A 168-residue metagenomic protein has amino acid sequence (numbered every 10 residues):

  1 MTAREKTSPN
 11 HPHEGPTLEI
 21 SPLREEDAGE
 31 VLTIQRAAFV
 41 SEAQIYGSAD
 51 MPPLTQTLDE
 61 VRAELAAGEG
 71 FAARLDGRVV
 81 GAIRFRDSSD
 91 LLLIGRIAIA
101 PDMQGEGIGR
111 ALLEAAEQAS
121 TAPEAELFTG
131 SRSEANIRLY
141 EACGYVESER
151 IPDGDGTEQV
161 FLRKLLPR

Functional and structural regions predicted by a protein language model:
L18-T33: A short beta-loop-alpha structural element at the N-terminal edge of CoA-dependent acyl/N-acetyltransferase catalytic
T33-V61: Conserved GNAT-fold acetyl-CoA-binding loop/helix
L58-A72: A short helix-loop-beta-strand connector motif used in the catalytic cores of GNAT acetyltransferases and, in some
A72, I97-Q104, T129-S131: A short, internal acetyl-CoA/4′-phosphopantetheine-binding micro-motif in the GNAT/acyltransferase core
A72, R78-R86, L91-A98: Conserved beta-strand in the GNAT
I99, G105-Q118, R138-A142: Conserved acetyl-CoA-binding loop-helix of GNAT-fold acetyltransferases
R110-A111, R132-R150, G154: Conserved active-site alpha-helix within GNAT-family acetyltransferase domains
A119-S131: Conserved GNAT acetyl-CoA-binding A-motif
